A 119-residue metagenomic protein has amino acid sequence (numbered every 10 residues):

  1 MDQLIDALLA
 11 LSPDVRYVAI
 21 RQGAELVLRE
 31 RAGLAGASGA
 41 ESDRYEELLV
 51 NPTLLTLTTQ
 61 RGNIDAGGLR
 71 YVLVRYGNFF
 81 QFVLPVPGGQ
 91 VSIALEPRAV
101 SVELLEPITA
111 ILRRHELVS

Functional and structural regions predicted by a protein language model:
M1-S119: Non-catalytic interaction/Regulatory regions outside core domains
